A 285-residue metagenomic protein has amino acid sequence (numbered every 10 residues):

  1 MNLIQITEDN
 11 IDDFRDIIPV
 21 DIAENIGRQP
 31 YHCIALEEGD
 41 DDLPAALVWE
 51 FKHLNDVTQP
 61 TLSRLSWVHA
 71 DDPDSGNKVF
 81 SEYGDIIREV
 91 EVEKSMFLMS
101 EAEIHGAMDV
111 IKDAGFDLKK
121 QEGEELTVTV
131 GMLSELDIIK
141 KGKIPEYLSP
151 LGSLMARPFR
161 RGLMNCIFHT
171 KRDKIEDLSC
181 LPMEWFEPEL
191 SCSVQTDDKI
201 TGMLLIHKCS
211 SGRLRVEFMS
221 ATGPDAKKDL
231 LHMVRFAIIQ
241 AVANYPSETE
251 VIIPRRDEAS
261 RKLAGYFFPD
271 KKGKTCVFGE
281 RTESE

Functional and structural regions predicted by a protein language model:
M1-E38, D42-V48, A259-T275: Hydrophobic, helix-prone linear segments
M1-G27, D137-E176: Short amphipathic alpha-helix that is part of the acyltransferase structural core
M1-I4, L62-S63, E91-M99, R213-E217 (+1 more regions): Hydrophobic beta-strand segments of well-ordered beta-sheets in folded domains
M1-L3, G27, A35, S75 (+7 more regions): N-acyltransferase acceptor-side catalytic subdomain
A23-E82, Q195-D225: Conserved donor-binding loop and adjoining core beta-sheet/short helix segment in diverse acyl/aminoacyl transferases
G76-P145, I238, E248-E285: Acyl-donor-binding surface of acyltransferase catalytic domains
H169-S247: Intrinsically disordered, low-complexity segments enriched in Gly and acidic/Ser/Thr residues that form flexible
